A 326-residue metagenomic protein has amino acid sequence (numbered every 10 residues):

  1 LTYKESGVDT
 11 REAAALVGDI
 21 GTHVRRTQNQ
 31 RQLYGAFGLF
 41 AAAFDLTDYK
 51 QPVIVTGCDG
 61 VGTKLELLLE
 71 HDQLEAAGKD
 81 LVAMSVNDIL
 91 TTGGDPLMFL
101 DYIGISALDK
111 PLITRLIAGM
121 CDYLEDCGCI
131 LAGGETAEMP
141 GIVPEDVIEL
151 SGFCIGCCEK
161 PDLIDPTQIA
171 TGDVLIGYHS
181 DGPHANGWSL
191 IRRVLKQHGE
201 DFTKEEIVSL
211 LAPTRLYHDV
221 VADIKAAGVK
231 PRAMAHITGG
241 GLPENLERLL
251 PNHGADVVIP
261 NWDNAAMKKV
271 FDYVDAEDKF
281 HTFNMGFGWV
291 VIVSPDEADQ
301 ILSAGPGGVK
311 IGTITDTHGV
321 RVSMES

Functional and structural regions predicted by a protein language model:
L1-R31: N-terminal amphipathic/basic leader segments beginning at the initiator methionine
T2-G7, T22, L112-I130, V143-I148 (+2 more regions): Glycine-/charge-enriched secondary-structure boundary and capping motifs
T22-D181: Glycine-rich phosphate/pyrophosphate-binding loop regions near the starts of catalytic domains
Q30-Q32, K50, Q168, K196-I207 (+1 more regions): Short, glycine- and charge-enriched coil/turn segments that flank and shape catalytic ligand pockets
K64-E66, A185-W188, L246: Short helix/loop capping segments that flank catalytic or ligand/cofactor-binding pockets
T171-K204, V208: Acidic, glycine-rich loop-and-beta core segments that form the ion-binding/anion-interacting portion of active sites
